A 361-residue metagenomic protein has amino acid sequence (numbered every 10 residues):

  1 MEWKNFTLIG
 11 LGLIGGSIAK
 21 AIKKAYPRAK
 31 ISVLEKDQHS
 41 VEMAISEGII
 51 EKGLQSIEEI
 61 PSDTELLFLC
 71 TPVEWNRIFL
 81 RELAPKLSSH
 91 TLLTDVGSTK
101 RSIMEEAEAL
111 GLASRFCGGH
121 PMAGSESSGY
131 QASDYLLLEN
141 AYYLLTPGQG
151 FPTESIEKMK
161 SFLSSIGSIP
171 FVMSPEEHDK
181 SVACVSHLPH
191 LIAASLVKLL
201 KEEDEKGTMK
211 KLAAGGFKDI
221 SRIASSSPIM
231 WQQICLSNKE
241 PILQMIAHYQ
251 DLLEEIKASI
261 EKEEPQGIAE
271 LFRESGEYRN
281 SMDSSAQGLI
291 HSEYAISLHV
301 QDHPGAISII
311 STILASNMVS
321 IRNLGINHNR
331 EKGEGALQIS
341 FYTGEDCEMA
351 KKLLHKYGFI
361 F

Functional and structural regions predicted by a protein language model:
M1-P61, L66: NAD(P)+-binding Rossmann beta1-loop-alpha1 motif at the extreme N-terminus of oxidoreductases
K36-D37, T71, V96-S98: Short beta->alpha hinge that forms the Motif I/post-I loop of the SAM-binding pocket
I57-L87, T91-L92: Rossmann-like NAD(P)-binding element
E82-Q131: Rossmann-like NAD(P)(H) cofactor-binding subdomain of soluble oxidoreductases
L137-I223: Internal alpha-helical scaffold of NAD(P)-dependent oxidoreductase catalytic cores
K206-S275: Interdomain hinge/lid region at the active-site interface of Rossmann-like NAD(P)-dependent oxidoreductases
Y278-F361: A conserved regulatory-domain signal marking ACT and ACT-like small-molecule sensing domains and adjacent regulatory
